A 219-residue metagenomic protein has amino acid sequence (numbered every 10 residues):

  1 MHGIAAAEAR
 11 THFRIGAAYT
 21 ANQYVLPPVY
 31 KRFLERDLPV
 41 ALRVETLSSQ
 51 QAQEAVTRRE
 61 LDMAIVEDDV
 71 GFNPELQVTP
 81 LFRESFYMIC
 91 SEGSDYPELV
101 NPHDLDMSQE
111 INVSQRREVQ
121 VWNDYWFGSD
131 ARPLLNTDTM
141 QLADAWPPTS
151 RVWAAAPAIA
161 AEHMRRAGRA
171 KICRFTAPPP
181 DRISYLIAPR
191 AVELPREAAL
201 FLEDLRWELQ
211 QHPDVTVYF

Functional and structural regions predicted by a protein language model:
M1-A7, F201: Alpha-helical linker/hinge and terminal dimerization helices associated with HTH transcriptional regulators
A9-F72: Central regulatory/effector-binding core of bacterial HTH transcription factors
H12-G16, A64, I111, A154 (+1 more regions): Short, well-ordered beta-strand segments
V25, Y96, K171-F219: A late-sequence structural motif
S48-Q53, T57-E60, E67, E118-C173: Hydrophobic hinge/microswitch elements
E67, Y96, V100-D130, A158 (+3 more regions): Secondary-structure junction motif
N73-P80, E84, L142-E193, E197: Beta-alpha-beta core module
Q77-Q115, D181-A191, L209-Q210: Hydrophobic/proline-rich hinge and linker segments of small-molecule sensing/allosteric domains, predominantly
